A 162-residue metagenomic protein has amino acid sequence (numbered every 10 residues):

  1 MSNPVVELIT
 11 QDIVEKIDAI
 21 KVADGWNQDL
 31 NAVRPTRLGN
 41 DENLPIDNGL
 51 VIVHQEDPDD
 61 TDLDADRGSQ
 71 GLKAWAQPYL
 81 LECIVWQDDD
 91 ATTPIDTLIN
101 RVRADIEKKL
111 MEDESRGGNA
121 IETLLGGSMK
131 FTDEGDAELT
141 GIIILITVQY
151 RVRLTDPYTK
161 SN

Functional and structural regions predicted by a protein language model:
M1, V5, P94, E134: Conserved aromatic-histidine-acidic binding/catalytic patches
M1-G68, G118, P157-N162: Small/polar-rich, solvent-exposed N-terminal microdomains that initiate assembly or binding
L8, Q70-A76, I84-K108: Extracellular/virion structural assembly segments
A19-Q28, I46-Q55, D96-L154: Acidic-leaning, charged glycine-interspersed low-complexity segments
H54-D59, Y79-Q87, L110: Generic secondary-structure microfeatures
D62-D64, D89-I95, T155: Short, solvent-exposed secondary-structure capping/transition elements
G68-Q70, G135: Residues embedded in well-ordered secondary-structure elements
G71-D88, L139-V152: Oligomerization/assembly interface segments of phage tail-like spikes and tubes
